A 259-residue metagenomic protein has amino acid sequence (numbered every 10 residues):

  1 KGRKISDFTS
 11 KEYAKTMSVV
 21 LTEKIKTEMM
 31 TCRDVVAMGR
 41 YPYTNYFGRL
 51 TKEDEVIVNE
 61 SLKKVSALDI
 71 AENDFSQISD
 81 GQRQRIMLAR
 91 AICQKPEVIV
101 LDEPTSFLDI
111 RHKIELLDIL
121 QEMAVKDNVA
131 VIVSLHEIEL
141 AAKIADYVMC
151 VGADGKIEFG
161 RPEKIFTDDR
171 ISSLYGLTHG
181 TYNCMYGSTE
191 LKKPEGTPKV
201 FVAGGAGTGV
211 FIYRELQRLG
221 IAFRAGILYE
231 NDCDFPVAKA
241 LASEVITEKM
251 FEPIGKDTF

Functional and structural regions predicted by a protein language model:
K1-E12: ABC ATPase NBD Q-loop/coupling interface
A37, K52-E72: Conserved ABC ATPase "signature" region
G48-R49, D74-I78, Q82: Conserved ABC ATPase signature
K95: Conserved catalytic motifs of ABC-family nucleotide-binding domains
I99-E103: Catalytic Walker B motif of ABC-type/P-loop ATPase nucleotide-binding domains
I114-D127: Helical segment within the ABC ATPase nucleotide-binding domain
Y175-D257: ABC ATPase nucleotide-binding domains
